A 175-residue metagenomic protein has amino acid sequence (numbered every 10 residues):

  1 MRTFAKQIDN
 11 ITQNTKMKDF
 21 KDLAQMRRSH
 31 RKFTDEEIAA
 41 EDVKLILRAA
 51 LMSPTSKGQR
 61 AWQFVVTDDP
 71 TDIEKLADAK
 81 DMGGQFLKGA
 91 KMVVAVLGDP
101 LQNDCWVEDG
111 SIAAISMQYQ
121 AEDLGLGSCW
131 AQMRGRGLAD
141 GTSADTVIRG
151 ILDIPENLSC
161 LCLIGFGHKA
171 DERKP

Functional and structural regions predicted by a protein language model:
R2-P175: Acidic, surface-exposed loops and disordered segments
